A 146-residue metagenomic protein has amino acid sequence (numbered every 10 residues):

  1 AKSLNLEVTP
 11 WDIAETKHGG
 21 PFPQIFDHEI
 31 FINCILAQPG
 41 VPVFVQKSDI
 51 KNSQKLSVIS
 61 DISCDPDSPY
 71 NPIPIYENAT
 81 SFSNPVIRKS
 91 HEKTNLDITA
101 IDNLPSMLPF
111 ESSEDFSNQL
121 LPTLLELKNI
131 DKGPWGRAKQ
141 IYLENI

Functional and structural regions predicted by a protein language model:
A1-P10: Glycine-rich adenosine-cofactor-binding loop
N5, L36, L125: Hydrophobic/aromatic-lined pockets within catalytic cores
P10-D12, D61, A100: Structural signal for conserved beta-strand scaffold positions within catalytic alpha/beta enzyme cores
A14-E92: Rossmann-like adenosine-cofactor binding region
C64-I146: Adenosine-phosphate binding glycine-rich loop
